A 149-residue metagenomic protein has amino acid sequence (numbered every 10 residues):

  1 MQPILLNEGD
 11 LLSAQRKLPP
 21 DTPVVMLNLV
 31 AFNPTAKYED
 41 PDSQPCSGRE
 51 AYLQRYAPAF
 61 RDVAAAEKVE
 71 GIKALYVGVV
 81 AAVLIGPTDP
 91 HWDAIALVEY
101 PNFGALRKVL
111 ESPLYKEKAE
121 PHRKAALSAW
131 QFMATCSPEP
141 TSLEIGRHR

Functional and structural regions predicted by a protein language model:
M1-D93, P101, A105, C136-R149: Short S/T/G/P-rich N-terminal loop/turn motif that feeds into the first structured element of a domain
V83, K116-K118: A short local loop/turn or secondary-structure capping micro-motif enriched for an aromatic residue
P101-Y115: Short amphipathic alpha-helices within nucleic acid-binding modules
A119-T135: Conserved short beta-strand edge segments in small beta-sheet-based binding/regulatory domains
